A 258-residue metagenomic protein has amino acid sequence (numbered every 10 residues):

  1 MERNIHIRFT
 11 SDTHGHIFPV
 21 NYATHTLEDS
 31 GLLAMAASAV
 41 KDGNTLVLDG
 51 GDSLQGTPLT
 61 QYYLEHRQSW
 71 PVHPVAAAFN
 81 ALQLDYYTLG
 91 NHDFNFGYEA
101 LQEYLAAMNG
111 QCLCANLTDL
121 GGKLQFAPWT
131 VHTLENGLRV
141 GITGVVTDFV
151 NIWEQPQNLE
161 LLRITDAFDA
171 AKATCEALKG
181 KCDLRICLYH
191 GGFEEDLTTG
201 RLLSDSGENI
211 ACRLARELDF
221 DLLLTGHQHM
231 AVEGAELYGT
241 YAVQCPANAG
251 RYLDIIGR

Functional and structural regions predicted by a protein language model:
M1-R258: Acidic, metal/ion-coordinating pockets
